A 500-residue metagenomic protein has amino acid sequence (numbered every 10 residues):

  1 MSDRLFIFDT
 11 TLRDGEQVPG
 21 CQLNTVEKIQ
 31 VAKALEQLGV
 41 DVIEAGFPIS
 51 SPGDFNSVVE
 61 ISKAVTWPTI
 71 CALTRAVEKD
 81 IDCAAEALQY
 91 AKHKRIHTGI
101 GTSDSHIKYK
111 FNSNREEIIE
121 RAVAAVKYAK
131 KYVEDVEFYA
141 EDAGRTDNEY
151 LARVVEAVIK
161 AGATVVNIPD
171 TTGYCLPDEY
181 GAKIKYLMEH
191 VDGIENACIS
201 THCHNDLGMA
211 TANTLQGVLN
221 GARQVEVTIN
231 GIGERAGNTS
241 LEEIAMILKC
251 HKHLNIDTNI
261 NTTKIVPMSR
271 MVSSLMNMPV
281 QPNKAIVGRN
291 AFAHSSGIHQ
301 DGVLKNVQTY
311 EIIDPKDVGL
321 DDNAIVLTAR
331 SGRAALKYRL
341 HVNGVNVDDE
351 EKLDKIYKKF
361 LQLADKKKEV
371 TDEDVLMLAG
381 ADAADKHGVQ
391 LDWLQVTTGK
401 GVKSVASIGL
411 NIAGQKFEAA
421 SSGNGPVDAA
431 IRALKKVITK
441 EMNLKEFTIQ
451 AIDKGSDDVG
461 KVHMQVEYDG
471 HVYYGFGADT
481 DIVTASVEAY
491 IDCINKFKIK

Functional and structural regions predicted by a protein language model:
R4-L5, T11, M246, H253-A420 (+1 more regions): A mid-to-C-terminal "edge-of-domain" accessory segment
L5-I7, Q17-V42, F55-A64, E78-I199 (+1 more regions): Alpha/beta enzyme core
D14, V18-P19, F47-P52, S103-S105 (+5 more regions): Short, small-residue-enriched loops and turns at beta-alpha junctions that line or gate enzyme active sites
Q17, Q22, Q30-V31, K368-Y473 (+1 more regions): Non-catalytic terminal/interface segments that mediate subunit docking, oligomerization, and allosteric communication
L38, A64, A87, A91 (+13 more regions): Change "in soluble alpha/beta enzymes" to "in soluble alpha/beta proteins
W67, D170-T171, E226-E234, K249-T258 (+3 more regions): Short beta-alpha connecting loops at secondary-structure transitions that line or flank enzyme active sites
C175, A182-K305: Catalytic alpha/beta core domains of metabolic enzymes, predominantly
